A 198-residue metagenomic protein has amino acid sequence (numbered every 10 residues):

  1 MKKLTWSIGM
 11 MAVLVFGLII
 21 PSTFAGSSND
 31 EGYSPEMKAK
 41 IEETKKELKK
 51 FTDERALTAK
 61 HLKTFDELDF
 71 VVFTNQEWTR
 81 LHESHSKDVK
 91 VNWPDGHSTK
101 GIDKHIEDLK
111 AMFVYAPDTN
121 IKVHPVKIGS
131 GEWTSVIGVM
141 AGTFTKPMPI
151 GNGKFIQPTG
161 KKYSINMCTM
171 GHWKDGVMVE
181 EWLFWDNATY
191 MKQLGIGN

Functional and structural regions predicted by a protein language model:
L4-W6, S22-N198: C-terminal and inter-domain tail/linker signature
G9-I19: Bacterial N-terminal signal peptides
